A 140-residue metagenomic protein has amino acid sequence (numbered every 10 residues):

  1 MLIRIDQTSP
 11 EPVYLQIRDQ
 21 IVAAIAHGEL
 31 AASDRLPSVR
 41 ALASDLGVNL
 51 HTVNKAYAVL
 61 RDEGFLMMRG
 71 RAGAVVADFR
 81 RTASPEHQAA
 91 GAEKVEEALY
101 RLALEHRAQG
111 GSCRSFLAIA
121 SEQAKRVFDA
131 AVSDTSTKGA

Functional and structural regions predicted by a protein language model:
M1-R35, A41, E93-E97, L104-A140: Extreme N-terminal segment that seeds HTH/winged-HTH DNA-binding domains in transcriptional regulators
Y14, S38, A72-A89: Short, cationic-aromatic polyanion-contact patches
E29-D34, R61-R71, V75-F79: Beta-hairpin "wing" of winged helix-turn-helix
R35-M67: N-terminal helix-turn-helix
L46, R80-R81, R126-F128: Short secondary-structure transition/capping segments
V53, G70, Y100-A103, L117: Hydrophobic alpha-helical segments
F65, S84, Q88-V95: Short amphipathic alpha-helix initiation/capping segments at coil-to-helix junctions
